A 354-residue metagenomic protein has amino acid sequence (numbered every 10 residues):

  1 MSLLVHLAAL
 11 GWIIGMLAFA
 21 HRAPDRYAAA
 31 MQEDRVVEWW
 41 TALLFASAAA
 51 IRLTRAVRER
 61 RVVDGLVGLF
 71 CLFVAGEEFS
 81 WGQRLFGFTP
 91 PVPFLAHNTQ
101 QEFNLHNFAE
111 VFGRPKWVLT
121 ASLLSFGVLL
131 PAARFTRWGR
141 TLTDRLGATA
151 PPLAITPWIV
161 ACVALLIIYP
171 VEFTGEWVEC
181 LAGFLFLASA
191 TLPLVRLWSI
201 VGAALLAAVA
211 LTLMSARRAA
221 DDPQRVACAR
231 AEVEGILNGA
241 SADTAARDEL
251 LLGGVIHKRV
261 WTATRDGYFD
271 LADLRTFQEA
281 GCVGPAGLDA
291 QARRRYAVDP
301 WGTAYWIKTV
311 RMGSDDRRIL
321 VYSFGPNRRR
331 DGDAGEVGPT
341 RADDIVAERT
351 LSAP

Functional and structural regions predicted by a protein language model:
S2-L17, T156-C162: Alpha-helical transmembrane segments
A18-A28, R134-W138, V163-T174, R218: Juxtamembrane "helix-exit" motif on the non-cytosolic side of transmembrane helices
L72-V92: Transmembrane alpha-helix/helix-exit interface in multi-pass inner-membrane proteins
Q101-F126: Hydrophobic alpha-helical transmembrane segments
L197-A219: Internal/C-terminal transmembrane anchor helices
A219-A246, T303, I307-P354: Short, surface-exposed interaction loops/tails
A219-A286: Conserved hydrophobic/amphipathic alpha-helical signal-anchor segments
L250, G267, Y296, N327-G332: Acidic, glycine-anchored loop motifs typical of Ca2+
